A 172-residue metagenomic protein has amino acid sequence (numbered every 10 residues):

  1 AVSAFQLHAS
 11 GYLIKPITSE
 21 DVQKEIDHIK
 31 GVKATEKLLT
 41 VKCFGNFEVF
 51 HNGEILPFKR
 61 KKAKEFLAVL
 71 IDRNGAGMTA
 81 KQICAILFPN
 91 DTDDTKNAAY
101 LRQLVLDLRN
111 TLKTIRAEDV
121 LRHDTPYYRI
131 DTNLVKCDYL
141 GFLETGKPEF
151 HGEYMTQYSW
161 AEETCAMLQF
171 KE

Functional and structural regions predicted by a protein language model:
V2-Q6: Alpha4-beta5-alpha5 "output face"
I17, D21-Q23, D27-E172: Intrinsically disordered, low-complexity protein-interaction/activation regions
